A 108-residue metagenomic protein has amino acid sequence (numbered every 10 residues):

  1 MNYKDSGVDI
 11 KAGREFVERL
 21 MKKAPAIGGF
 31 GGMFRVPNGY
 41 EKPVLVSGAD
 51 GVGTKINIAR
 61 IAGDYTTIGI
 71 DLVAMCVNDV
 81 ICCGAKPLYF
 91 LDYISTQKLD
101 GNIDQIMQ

Functional and structural regions predicted by a protein language model:
M1-G28: N-terminal amphipathic/basic leader segments beginning at the initiator methionine
E18-Q108: Glycine-rich phosphate/pyrophosphate-binding loop regions near the starts of catalytic domains
